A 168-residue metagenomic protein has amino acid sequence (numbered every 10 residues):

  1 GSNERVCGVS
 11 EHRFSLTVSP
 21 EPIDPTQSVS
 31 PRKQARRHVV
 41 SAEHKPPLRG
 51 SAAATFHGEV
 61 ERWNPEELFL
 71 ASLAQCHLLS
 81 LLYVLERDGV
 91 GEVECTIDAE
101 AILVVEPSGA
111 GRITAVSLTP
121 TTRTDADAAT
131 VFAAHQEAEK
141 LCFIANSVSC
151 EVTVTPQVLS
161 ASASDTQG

Functional and structural regions predicted by a protein language model:
N3-A71, L79-G168: Extended beta-strand/beta-hairpin segments
